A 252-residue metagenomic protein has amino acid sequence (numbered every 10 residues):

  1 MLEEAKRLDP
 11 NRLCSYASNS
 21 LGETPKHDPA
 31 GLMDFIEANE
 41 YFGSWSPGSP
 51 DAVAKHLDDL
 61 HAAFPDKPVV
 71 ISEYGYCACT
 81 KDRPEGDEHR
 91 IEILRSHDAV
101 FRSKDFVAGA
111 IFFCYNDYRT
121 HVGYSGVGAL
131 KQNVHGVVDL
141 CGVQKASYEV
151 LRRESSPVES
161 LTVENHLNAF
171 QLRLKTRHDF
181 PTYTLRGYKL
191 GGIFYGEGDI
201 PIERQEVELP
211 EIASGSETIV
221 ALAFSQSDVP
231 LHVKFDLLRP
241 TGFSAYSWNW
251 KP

Functional and structural regions predicted by a protein language model:
M1-K175, D179-T182, K189-G198, T241-P252: Extended substrate-binding grooves/exosites of carbohydrate-active enzymes
F170-L172, L190, Q205, V220-L222 (+1 more regions): Hydrophobic residues positioned within well-ordered beta-strands of beta-sheet architectures
K175-R177, A223-S225, L238: Solvent-exposed residues in well-ordered beta-strands and their adjoining turns, especially edge/terminal strands
L185-G187, E217, D228-H232: Extracellular Ig-like/FN3 beta-sandwich strand-entry sites
I200-S227: Intrinsically disordered, low-complexity Pro/Gly/Ser/Thr-rich segments with frequent PxxP/GP/PP motifs and embedded
D228-F243: Short, aromatic- and glycine-rich surface loops/edge beta-strands on solvent-exposed regions
